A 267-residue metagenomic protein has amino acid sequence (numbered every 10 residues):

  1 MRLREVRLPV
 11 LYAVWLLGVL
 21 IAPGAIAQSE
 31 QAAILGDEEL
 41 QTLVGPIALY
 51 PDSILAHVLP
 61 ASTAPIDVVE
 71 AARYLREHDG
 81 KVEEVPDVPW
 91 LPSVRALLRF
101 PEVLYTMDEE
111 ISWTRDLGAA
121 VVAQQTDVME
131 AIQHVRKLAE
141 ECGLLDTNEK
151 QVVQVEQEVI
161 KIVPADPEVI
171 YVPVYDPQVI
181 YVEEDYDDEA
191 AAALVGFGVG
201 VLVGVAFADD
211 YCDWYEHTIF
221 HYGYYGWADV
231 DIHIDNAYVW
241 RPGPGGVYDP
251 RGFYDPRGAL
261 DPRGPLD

Functional and structural regions predicted by a protein language model:
M1-A13: Bacterial N-terminal signal peptides that target proteins for export
L11-I21: Bacterial N-terminal signal peptides
G24-S29: Boundary at the C-terminal end of the N-terminal hydrophobic targeting segment
A32-P46: Extended, structured, electrostatic nucleic-acid-contact surfaces
I54-A61, V172: Short hydrophobic alpha-helical segments that form membrane-spanning helices or hydrophobic packing faces of helical
T63-V159: Mature extracellular/secreted ectodomains of secretory-pathway proteins
A131-V135, E141-D267: Low-complexity, repeat-rich tail regions
